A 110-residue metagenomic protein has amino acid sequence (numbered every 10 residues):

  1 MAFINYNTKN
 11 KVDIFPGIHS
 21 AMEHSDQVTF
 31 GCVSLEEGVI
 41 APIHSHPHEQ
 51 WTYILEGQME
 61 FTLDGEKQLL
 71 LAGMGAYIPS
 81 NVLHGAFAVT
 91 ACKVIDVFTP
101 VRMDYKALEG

Functional and structural regions predicted by a protein language model:
M1-Q27, G110: A short, N-terminal "cap"/entry segment at the start of jelly-roll beta-barrel domains of the cupin/DSBH fold
Q27-T29, Q58-E60, K67, L83 (+1 more regions): Structural motif
G31-S45: Conserved short histidine dyad/triad with adjacent acidic residue
H48-M59, D64: Glycine- and acidic-residue-biased ligand/ion/polar-headgroup-sensing regions
L55-E56, L71-A72, T90: A cytosolic small-molecule/anion-sensing beta-strand core signal
E66-S80: Short acidic-glycine-tyrosine-enriched beta hairpin
S80-D104: Ligand-binding loop in jelly-roll beta-barrel domains
